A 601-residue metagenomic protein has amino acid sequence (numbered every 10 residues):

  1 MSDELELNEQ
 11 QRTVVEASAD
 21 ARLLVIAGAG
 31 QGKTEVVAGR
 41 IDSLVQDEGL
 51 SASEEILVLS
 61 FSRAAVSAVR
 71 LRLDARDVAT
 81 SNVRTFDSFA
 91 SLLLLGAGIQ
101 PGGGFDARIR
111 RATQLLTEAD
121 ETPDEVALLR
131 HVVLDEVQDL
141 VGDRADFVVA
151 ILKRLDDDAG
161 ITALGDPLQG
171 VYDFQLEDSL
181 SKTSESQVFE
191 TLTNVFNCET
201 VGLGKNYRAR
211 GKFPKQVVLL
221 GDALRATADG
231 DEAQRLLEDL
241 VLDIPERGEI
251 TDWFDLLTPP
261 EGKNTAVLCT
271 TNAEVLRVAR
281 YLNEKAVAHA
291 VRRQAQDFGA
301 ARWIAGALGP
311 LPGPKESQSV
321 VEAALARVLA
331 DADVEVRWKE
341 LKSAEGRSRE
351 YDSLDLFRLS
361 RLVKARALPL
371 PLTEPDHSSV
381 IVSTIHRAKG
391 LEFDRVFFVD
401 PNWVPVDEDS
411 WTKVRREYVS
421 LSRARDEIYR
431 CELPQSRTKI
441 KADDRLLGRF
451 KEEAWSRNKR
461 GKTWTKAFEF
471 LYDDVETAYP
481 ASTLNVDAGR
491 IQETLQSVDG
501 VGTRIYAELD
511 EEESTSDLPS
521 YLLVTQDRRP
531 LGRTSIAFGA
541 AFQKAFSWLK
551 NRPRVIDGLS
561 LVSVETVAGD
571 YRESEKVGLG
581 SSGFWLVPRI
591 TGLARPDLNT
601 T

Functional and structural regions predicted by a protein language model:
M1-Q100: P-loop NTPase Walker
L5-A29, N82, S91, G96-L180 (+1 more regions): Conserved helicase NTPase motor core
L23-L24, I56, T162, V201 (+1 more regions): Conserved beta-strand position immediately N-terminal to the Walker
Q31, R63, S88, L92 (+4 more regions): Core RecA-like ATPase module of SF1/SF2 helicases and allied nucleic-acid translocases
I41, S60-R63, D87, L164-Q169 (+5 more regions): A short beta-strand-to-loop transition that corresponds to the Sensor-1 phosphate-sensing loop of AAA+ P-loop ATPases
V149-I244: Conserved RecA-like helicase ATPase core segment that couples NTP binding/hydrolysis to strand translocation
E246-K263: Conserved interdomain hinge at the start of the Helicase C-terminal
D443-T601: Conserved active-site motif detector
